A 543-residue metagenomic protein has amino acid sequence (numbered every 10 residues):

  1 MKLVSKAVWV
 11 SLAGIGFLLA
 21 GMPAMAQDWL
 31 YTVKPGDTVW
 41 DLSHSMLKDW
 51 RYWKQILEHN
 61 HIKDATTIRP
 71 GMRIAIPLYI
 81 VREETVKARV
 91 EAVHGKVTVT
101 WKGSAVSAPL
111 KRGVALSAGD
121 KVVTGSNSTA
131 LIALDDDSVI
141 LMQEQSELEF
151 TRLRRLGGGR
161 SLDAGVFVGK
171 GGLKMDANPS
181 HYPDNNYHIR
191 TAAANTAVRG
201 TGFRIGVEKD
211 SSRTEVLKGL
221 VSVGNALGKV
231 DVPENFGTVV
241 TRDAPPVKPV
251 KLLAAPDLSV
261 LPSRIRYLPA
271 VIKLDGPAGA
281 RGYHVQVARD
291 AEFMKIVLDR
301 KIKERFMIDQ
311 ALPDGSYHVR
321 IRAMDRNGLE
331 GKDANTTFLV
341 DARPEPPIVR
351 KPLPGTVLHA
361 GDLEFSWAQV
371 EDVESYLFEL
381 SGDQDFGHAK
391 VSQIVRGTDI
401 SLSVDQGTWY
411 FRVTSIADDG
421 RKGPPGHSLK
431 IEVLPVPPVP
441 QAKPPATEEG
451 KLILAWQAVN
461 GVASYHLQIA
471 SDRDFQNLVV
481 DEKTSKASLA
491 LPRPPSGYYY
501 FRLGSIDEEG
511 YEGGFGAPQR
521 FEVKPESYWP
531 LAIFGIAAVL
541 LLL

Functional and structural regions predicted by a protein language model:
A26-L47: Primarily a LysM-type cell-wall glycan-binding module
S45-T85: Extracellular LysM carbohydrate-binding repeats and other cell-envelope/extracellular binding modules
R69-R73, L78-L258, P262-L268: Flexible, surface-exposed loop/linker segments and immediately adjacent secondary-structure boundaries
V250-V260, P344-P354, P435-P445: Proline-enriched interdomain boundary motifs that mark the N-terminal boundary and often initiate the first structured
P269-G279, G361-V373, L452-G461: Conserved aromatic anchor
I296-E304, K390-R396, V479-S485: Short beta-strand segments within Ig-like beta-sandwich modules, predominantly Fibronectin type-III
P313-R326, S403-G420, P494-E509: Beta-strand-rich modules
N327-V340, I416-V433, E508-V523: Extracellular fibronectin type III
